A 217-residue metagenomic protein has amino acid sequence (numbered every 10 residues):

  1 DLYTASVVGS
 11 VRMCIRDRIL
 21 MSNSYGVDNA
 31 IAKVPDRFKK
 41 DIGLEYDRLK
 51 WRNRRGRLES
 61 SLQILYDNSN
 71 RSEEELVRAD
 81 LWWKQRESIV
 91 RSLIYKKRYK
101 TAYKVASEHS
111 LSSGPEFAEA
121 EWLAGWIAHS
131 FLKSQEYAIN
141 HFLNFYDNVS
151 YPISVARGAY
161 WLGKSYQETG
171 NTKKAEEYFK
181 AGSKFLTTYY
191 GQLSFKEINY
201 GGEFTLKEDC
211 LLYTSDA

Functional and structural regions predicted by a protein language model:
L2-T4, G9-I15, Y213-A217: Conserved small/polar residues in nucleotide/adenosyl-binding loops
R12, S24-V27, F38-R48, R55 (+4 more regions): Generic helix N-cap/helix-start motif at coil->alpha-helix transitions
R16-D17, L49, V90, G125-W126 (+1 more regions): Conserved small-residue packing positions in alpha-helical repeats and bundles
A32-K40, N68-A79, S107-E116, N144-P152 (+1 more regions): Solenoid-like repeat scaffolds
R55, K96, F131-L132, T169: Structural motif corresponding to the intra-repeat A-B loop/turn of tetratricopeptide repeats
K173-Y190, N199: TPR/TPR-like (Sel1-like) alpha-helical repeat modules
